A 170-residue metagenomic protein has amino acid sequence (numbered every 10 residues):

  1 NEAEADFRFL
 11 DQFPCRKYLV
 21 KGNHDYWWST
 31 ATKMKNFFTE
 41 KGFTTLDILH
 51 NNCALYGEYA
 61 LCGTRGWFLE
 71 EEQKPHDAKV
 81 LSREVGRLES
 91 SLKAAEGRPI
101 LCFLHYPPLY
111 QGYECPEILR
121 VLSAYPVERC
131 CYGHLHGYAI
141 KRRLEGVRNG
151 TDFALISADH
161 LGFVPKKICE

Functional and structural regions predicted by a protein language model:
N1, P108, G137: Short active-site segment of divalent metal-dependent hydrolases/proteases that encodes the spacing between
N1-R16, Y26, R83, E89-P99 (+1 more regions): N-terminal active-site segment of His-dependent metallophosphoesterases
N1-Y56, P116-V127, T151, L155-S157: Core catalytic region of metal-dependent phosphoesterases/phosphodiesterases, especially metallo-beta-lactamase-like
G22-N23, H105, G133-H134: Active-site glycine-centered loops adjacent to acidic/histidine catalytic or metal-binding residues that shape
Y26, E70, G162: Flexible, glycine-rich phosphate/dinucleotide-binding loops and adjacent beta-alpha linkers at cofactor/substrate
S29-E117, V121: Conserved catalytic scaffold of divalent metal-dependent phosphoesterases
T32, L55, K79, V121-R129 (+1 more regions): Binuclear metal-dependent phosphoesterase catalytic core
